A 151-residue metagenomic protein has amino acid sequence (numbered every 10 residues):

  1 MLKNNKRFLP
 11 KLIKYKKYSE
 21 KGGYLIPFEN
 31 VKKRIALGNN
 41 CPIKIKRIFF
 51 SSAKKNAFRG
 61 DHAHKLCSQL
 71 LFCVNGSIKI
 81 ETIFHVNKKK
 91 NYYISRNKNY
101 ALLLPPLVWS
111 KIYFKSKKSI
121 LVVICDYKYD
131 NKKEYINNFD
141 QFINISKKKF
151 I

Functional and structural regions predicted by a protein language model:
M1-Y100, K117-K118, I124, Y129-D140 (+1 more regions): Non-catalytic, conserved peripheral segments adjacent to functional cores
N97-A101, L107-F114: Well-ordered alpha/beta subsegment
